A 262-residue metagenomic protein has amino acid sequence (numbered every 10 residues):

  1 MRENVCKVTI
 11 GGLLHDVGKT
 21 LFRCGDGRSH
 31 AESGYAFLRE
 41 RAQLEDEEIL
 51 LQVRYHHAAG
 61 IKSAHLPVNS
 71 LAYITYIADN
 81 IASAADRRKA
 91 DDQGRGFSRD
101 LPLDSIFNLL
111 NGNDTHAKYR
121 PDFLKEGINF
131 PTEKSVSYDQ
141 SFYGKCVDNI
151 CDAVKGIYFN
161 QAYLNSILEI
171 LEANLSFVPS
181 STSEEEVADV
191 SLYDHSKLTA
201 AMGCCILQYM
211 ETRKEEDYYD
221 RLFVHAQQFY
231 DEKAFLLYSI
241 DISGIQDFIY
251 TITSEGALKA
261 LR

Functional and structural regions predicted by a protein language model:
M1-Y138, L175-S183, A188, Y250-G256 (+1 more regions): Divalent metal-dependent catalytic cores for phosphoryl transfer on phosphate-bearing substrates
E3, N69-S70, D194, Y230-E232: A generic fold-level signal
K7, A234-L237: Beta-sheet entry/capping signal
G12, G18, H57, L198 (+2 more regions): Short, flexible loop/turn elements at secondary-structure junctions
D104-A162, E172-D231, Y238, T251: Long, contiguous juxta-domain segments that are non-catalytic but functionally important
L237-D247: Catalytic-site or vestigial catalytic-site microsegments of nucleotide-handling domains
D241, L261-R262: N-terminal targeting leaders only when they are immediately followed by extended low-complexity/repeat-rich tracts
